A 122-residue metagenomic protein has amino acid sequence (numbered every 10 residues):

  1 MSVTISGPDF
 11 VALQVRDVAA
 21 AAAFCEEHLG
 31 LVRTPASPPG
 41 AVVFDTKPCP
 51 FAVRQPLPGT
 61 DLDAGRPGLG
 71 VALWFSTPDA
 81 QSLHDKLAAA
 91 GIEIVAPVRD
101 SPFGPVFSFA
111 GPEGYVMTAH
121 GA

Functional and structural regions predicted by a protein language model:
M1-A22, V71-L73: N-terminal beta-strand motif that seeds the catalytic metal site of vicinal oxygen chelate
M1-T4, H84-A122: Vicinal oxygen chelate
D17-V18, P78-A80: Helix N-cap motif at beta-to-alpha junctions
A19-H28, F107, V116: Conserved active-site alpha-helix within GNAT-family acetyltransferase domains
F24, Q81-K86: Short amphipathic alpha-helices within nucleic acid-binding modules
G30-A36, I94-P97: Short secondary-structure junctions
V32-P67, V116-A122: Conserved short beta-strand elements that form part of the metal-binding/catalytic scaffold of enzyme active sites
A41-V43, P50, W74, V95 (+1 more regions): Short hydrophobic/aromatic beta-strand element in the GNAT-like acyltransferase core that lines or flanks the acyl-donor
